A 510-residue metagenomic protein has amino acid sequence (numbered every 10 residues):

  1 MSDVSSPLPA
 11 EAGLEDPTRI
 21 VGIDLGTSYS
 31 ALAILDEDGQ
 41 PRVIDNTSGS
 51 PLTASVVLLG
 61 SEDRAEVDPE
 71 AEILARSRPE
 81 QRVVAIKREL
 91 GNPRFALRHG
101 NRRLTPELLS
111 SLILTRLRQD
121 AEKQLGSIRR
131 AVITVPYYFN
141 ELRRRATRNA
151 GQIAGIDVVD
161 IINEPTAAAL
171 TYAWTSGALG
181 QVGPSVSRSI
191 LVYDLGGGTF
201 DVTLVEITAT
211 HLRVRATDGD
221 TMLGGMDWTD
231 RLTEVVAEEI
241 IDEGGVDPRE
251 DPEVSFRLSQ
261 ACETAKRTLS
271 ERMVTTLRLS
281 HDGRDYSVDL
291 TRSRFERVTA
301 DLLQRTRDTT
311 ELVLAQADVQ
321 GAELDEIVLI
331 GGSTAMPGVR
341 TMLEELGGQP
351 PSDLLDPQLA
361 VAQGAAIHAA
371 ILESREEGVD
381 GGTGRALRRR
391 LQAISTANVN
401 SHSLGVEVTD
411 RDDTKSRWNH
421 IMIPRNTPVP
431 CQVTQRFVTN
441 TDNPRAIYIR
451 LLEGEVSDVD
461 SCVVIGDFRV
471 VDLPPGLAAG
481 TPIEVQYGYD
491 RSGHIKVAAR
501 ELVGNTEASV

Functional and structural regions predicted by a protein language model:
M1-E89, H99, R103, E122-V510: Oxyanion-binding/catalytic loops of NTP- or PPi-dependent enzymes
E107: Conserved adenosine/adenylate-binding substructure
S111-R118, L303, R307: Short, hydrophobic/amphipathic alpha-helical packing segments that form internal helix faces or helix-helix interfaces
